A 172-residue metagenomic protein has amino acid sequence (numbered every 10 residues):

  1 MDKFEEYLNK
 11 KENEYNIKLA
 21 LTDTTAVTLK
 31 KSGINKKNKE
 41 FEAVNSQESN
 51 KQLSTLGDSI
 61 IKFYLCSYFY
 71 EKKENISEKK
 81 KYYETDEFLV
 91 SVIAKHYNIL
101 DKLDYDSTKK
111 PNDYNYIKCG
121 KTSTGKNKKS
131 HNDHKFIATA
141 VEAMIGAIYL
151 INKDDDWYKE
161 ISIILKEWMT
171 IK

Functional and structural regions predicted by a protein language model:
M1-K172: Double-stranded RNA-binding/processing signature
